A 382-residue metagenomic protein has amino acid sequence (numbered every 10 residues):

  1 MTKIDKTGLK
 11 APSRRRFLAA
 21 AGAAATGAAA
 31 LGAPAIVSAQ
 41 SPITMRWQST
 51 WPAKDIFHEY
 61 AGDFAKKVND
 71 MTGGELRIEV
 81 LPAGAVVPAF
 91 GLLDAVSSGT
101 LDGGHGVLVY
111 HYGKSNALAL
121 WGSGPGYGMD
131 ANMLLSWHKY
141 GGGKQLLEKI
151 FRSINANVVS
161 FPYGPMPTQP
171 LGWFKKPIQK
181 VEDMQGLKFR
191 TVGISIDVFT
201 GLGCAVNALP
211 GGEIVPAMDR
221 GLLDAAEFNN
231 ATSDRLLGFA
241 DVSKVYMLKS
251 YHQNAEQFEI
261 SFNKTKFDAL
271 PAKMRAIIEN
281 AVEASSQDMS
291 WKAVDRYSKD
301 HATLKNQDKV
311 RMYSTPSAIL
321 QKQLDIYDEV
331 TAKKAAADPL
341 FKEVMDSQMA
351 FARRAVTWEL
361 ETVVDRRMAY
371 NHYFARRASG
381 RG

Functional and structural regions predicted by a protein language model:
T2-G32, I36-L134, K149-G382: N-terminal secretory/targeting leader peptides
G141-K144: Core domains of carbohydrate- and sulfate-ester-processing enzymes
